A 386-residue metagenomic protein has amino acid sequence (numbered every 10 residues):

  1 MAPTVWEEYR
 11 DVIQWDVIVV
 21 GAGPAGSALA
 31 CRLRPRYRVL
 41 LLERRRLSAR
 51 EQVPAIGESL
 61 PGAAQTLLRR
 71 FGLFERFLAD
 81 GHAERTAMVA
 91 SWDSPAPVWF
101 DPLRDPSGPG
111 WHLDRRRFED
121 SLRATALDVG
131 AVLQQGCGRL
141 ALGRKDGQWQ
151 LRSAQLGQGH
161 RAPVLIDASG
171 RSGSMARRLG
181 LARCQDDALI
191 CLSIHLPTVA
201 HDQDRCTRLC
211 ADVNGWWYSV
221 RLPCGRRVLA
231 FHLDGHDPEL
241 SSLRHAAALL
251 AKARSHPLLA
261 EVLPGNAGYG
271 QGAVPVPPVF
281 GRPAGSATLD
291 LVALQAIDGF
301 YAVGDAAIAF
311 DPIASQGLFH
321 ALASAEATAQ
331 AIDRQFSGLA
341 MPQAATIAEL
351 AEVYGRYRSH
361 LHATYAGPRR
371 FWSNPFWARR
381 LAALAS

Functional and structural regions predicted by a protein language model:
Y9-G23, L40: Beta1/beta-strand and adjacent pyrophosphate-binding region of the FAD-binding site in flavoprotein oxidoreductases
G26-S27: N-terminal Rossmann-fold NAD(P) dinucleotide-binding loop
C31-I56: Glycine-rich FAD pyrophosphate-binding loop
E51-S91: N-terminal FAD cofactor-binding segment of flavoenzymes
L103-A124, S174, E239-R244: Short beta-strand to alpha-helix junction loop
T125-G268: Predominantly flavin-linked oxidoreductase catalytic cores and closely associated redox partners
D237-A329, F336, A340-A344: FAD/FMN-dependent oxidoreductases across multiple families
Q330-S386: C-terminal helical "tail/cap" subdomain of flavin- and related membrane-associated enzymes
